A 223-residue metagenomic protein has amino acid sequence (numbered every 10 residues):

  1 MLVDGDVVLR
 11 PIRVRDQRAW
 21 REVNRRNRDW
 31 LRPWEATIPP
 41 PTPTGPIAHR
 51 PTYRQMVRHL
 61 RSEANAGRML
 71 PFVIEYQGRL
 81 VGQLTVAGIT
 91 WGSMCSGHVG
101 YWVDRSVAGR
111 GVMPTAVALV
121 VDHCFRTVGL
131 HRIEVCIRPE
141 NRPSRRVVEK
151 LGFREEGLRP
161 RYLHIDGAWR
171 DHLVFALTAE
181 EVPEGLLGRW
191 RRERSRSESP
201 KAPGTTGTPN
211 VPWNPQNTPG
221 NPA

Functional and structural regions predicted by a protein language model:
M1-S106, W169-A223: GNAT-family acyltransferases
V14, P139-N141: A short coil/beta-turn micro-motif at the C-terminal edge of the histidine kinase catalytic ATP-binding domain
F72, H123-F125, F153: Conserved hydrophobic/aromatic "anchor" residues that stabilize well-ordered secondary structure elements
G78, G111, N141, G167: Conserved G/P- and acidic residue-centered "switch" motifs that form tight phosphate/ATP-binding loops in soluble
Y101-V103, G109-H123, R142-K150: Conserved acetyl-CoA-binding loop-helix of GNAT-fold acetyltransferases
R126-C136: Conserved GNAT acetyl-CoA-binding A-motif
C136, R154-D171: Conserved catalytic-core motifs of GNAT/GCN5-like acyltransferases
